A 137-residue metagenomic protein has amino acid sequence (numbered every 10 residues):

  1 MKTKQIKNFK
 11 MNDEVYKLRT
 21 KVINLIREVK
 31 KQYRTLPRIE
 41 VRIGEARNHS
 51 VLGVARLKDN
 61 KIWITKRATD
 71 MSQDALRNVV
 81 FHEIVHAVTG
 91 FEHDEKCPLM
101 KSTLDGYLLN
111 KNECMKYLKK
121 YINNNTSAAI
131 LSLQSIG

Functional and structural regions predicted by a protein language model:
K4, K10-M71, F91-G137: Metalloprotease/metallohydrolase-associated module, dominated by Zn2+-dependent proteases
D74-A75: Short, surface-exposed coil-to-beta transition loops
N78-F91: Active-site recognition of the HExxH zinc-binding catalytic motif
